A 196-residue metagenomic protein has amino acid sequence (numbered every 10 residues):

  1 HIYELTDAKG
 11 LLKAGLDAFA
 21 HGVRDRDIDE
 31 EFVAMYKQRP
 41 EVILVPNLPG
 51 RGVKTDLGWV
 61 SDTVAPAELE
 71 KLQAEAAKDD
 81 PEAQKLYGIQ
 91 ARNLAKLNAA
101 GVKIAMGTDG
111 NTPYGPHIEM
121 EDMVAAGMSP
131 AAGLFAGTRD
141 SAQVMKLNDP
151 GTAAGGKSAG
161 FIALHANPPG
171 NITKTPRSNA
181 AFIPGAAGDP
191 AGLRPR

Functional and structural regions predicted by a protein language model:
H1-L11, H21-I28: Histidine/acidic-residue-rich, glycine-tolerant segments that coordinate divalent metal ions
K9-A14, I172-T175: Short loop/helix-cap segments at secondary-structure boundaries that form the rim of catalytic
D17-M35, E41, D149-A153, S158-F161 (+1 more regions): Histidine- and aromatic-rich ligand-binding microenvironments
F19-A126, A131: Active-site neighborhoods of metal-dependent hydrolases
Y114, A125, S129-L134, Q143-S178: Acidic, glycine-enriched loop/beta-strand segments at the rims of small-molecule binding/catalytic pockets
P190-R196: Glycine- and charge-enriched low-complexity intrinsically disordered segments
